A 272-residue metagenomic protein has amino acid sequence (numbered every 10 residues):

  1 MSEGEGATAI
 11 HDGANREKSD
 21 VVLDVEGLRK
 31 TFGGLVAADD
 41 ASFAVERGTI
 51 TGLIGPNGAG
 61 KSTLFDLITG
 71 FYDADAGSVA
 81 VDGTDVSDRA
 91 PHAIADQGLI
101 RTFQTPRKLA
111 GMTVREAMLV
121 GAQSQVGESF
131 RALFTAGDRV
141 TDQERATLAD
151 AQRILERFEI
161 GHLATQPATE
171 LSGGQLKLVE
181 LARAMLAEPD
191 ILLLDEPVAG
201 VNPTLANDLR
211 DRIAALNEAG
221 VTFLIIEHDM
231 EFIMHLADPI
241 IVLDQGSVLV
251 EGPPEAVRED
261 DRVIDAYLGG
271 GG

Functional and structural regions predicted by a protein language model:
M1-R29, G270-G272: ABC-family P-loop ATPase nucleotide-binding domain
T51-P56: The feature captures the beta-strand-to-loop junction immediately N-terminal to the Walker
G77-T84, D96-Q97: Conserved ABC transporter NBD signature motif
E188: Conserved catalytic motifs of ABC-family nucleotide-binding domains
L192-E196: Catalytic Walker B motif of ABC-type/P-loop ATPase nucleotide-binding domains
